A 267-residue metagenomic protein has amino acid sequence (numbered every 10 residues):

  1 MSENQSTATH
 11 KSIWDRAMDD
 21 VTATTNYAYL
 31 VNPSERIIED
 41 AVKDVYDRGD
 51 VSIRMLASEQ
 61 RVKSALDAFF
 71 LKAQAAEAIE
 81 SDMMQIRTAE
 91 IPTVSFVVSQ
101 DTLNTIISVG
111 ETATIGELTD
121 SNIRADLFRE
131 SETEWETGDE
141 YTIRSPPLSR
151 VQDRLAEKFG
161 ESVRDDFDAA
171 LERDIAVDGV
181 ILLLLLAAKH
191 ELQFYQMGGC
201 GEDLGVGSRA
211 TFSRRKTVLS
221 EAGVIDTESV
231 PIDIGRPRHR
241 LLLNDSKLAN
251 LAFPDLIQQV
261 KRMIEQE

Functional and structural regions predicted by a protein language model:
M1-M55, D165-D168, R238, L242-K247 (+1 more regions): PLD-like (HKD) phosphodiesterase/transphosphatidyltransferase domain
A17-Q74, I175, G179-G207: Primarily the HKD phosphodiesterase
L56-D101: HKD-type phospholipase D/PLD-like phosphodiesterase module
I107-L171: Signature of lipid phosphatidyltransferase scaffolds
G207, V224, R240-L242: Beta-strand-enriched, solvent-exposed domains that form extended recognition/catalytic surfaces
T211-F212, K216: Helix-turn-helix DNA-binding helix
S220-P231: A short, conserved structural fragment
S229-L256: Short, cationic-aromatic polyanion-contact patches
